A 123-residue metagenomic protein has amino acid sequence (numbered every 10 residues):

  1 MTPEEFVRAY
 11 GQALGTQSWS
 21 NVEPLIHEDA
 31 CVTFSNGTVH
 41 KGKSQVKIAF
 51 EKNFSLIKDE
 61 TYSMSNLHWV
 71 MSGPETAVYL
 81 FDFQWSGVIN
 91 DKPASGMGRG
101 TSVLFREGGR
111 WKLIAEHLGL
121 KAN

Functional and structural regions predicted by a protein language model:
F6, W19-G73, F81: A solvent-exposed, acidic/Ser-Thr-rich amphipathic alpha-helical stretch
A9-Y10: Generic hydrophobic alpha-helical segments
I26, F83-W85, H117-L120: Short beta-strand segments enriched in hydrophobic/aromatic residues within well-folded beta-rich domains
D29-A30, K43-S44, N90, R110-A115: C-terminal and inter-domain tail/linker signature
W69-T76, K92, L104-K112: A short, structured loop/turn motif at beta-sheet edges
W85-S95: Short, cysteine-centered beta-strand-loop-beta hairpins and adjacent loop/turn segments enriched in charged/polar
M97-A122: Short beta-strand edge/turn micro-motifs at domain boundaries
